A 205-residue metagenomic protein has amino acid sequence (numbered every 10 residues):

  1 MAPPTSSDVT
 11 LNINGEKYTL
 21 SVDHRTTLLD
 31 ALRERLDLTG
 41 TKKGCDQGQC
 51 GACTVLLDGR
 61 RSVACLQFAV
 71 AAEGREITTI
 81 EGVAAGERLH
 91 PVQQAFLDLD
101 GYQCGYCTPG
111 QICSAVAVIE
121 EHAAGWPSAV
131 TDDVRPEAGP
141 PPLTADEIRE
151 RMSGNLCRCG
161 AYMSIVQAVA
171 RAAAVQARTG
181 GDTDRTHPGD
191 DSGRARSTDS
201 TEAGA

Functional and structural regions predicted by a protein language model:
M1-A205: Signature of N-terminal electron-transfer/Fe-S-associated modules in redox systems
